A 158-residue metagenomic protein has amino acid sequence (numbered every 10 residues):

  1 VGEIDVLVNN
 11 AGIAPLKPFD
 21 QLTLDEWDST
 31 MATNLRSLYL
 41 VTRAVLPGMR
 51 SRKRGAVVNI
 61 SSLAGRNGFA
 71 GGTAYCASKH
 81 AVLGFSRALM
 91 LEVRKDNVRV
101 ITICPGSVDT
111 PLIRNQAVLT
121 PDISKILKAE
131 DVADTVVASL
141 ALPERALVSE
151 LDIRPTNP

Functional and structural regions predicted by a protein language model:
V1-L7, P15, R99: A glycine-rich helix->loop->beta "capping" turn within Rossmann-like NAD(P)(H)-dependent oxidoreductase domains
P18-F19, E26-D28: Substrate-binding pocket helix/loop in short-chain dehydrogenase/reductase
D20, N67-T73: Active-site loop immediately N-terminal to the catalytic Tyr-X3-Lys motif of short-chain dehydrogenase/reductase
T42, S78: Active-site helix of classical SDR
P47, L91-K95: Alpha-helical segment proximal to the catalytic Tyr-Lys
S62: Residue(s) in the substrate-gating loop at a strand-loop-helix junction that position the organic substrate next
K95-V98, T102, V118-P158: C-terminal helical subdomain
